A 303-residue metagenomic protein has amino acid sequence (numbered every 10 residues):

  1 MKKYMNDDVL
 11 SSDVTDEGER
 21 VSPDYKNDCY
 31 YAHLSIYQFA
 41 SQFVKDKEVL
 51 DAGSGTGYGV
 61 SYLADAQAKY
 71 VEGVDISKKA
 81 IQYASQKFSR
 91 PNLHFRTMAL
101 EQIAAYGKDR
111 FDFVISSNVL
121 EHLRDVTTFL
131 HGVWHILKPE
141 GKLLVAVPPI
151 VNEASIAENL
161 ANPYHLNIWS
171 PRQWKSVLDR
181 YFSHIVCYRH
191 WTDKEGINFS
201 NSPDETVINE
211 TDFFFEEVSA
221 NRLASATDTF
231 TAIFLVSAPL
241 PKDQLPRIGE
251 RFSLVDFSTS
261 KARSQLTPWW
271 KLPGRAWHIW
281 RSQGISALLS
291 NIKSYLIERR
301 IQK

Functional and structural regions predicted by a protein language model:
M1-D109, F113, S117, L130 (+3 more regions): Conserved N-terminal segment of class I S-adenosyl-L-methionine
K79, L123-T128, S155: Short N-terminal helix/helix-N-cap motif within the alpha/beta-hydrolase-1
N118-H122: A short His-aromatic
T127-P139: A short glycine-rich, Lys/Arg-flanked "PGG" loop and its adjoining helix->strand segment in the class I
V145-L166: Short, glycine-/aromatic-enriched active-site segment of Class I SAM-dependent methyltransferases
L166-Y181: Short alpha-helix
F182-K194: Conserved S-adenosyl-L-methionine
I197-S219: C-terminal helical/coil "lid" or tail adjacent to the Rossmann-like core of SAM-dependent
